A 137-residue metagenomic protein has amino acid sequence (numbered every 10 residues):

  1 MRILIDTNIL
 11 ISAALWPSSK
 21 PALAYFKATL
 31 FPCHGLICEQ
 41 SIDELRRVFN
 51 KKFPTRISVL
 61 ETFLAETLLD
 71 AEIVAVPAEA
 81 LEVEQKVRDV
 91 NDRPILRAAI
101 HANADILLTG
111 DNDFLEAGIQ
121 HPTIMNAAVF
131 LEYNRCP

Functional and structural regions predicted by a protein language model:
M1-S18: Metal-dependent nucleic-acid phosphoesterase active-site entry motif
I5, P21-K51: PIN/NYN-family metal-dependent endoribonuclease catalytic core
I9-L10, S41, D113-F114: Alpha-helix capping/helix-boundary segments
A14-L15, F49, G118-I119: Short, flexible helix/strand-to-coil boundary loops that buttress conserved ligand/catalytic motifs in alpha/beta
K27, A98, E116: Hydrophobic/aromatic ligand-binding patch that stacks against planar heteroaromatic rings of cofactors or nucleotides
D43-E79: Domain-scale selection of a single, long terminal region that carries the protein's primary operational module
A71-L107, N112: Active-site neighborhoods of divalent-metal-dependent phosphate/nucleic-acid chemistry enzymes
D105-L108, N112-P137: Acidic, PIN/NYN-like endoribonuclease modules and their adjacent C-terminal/linker elements
